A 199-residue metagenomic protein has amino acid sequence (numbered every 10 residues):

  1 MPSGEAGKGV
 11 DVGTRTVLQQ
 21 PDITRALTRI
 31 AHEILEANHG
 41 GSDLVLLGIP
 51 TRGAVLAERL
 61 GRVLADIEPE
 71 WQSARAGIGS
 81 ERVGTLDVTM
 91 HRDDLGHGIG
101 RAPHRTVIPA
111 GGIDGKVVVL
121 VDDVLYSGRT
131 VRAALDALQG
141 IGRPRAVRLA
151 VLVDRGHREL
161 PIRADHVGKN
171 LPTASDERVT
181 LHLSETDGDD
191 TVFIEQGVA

Functional and structural regions predicted by a protein language model:
M1-A199: PRPP-associated nucleotide enzymes
